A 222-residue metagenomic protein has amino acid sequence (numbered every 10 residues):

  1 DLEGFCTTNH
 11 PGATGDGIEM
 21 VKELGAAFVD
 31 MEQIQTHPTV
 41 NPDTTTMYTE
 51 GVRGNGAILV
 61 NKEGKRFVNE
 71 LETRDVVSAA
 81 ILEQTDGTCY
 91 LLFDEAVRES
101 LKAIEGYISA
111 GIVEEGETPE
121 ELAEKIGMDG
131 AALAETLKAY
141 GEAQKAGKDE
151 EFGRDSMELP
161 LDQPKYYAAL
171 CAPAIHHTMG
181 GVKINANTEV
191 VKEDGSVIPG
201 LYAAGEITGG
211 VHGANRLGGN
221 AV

Functional and structural regions predicted by a protein language model:
D1, G25-A26, A203-I207: Glycine-rich, acidic and aromatic/proline-enriched surface loops and short helix-turn segments that act as binding
L2-G4, A103-E105, L133: A short, structure-level motif marking secondary-structure boundaries and short turns
L2-M20, T208-V222: A conserved FAD-binding loop/helix module that cradles the flavin
T8-P11, M47-G51, C171-I175, M179-G181: Short Gly/Pro-enriched turn/cap motifs at secondary-structure boundaries
I18-M20, L24-G130: An anion/pyrophosphate-binding glycine-rich loop and adjacent beta-alpha core in soluble alpha-beta enzymes
V52-G54, Q84, L91-L92, S156-L159 (+2 more regions): Short, intrinsically disordered/low-complexity patches at protein termini and at juxtamembrane boundaries
R66-C89, K192, V197-A214, G219: Gly/Pro-rich active-site capping loops and adjacent beta-alpha segments that organize cofactor/substrate pockets
A132-V211, N215: A glycine-rich dinucleotide-binding beta-alpha-beta segment and adjacent secondary-structure elements that constitute
